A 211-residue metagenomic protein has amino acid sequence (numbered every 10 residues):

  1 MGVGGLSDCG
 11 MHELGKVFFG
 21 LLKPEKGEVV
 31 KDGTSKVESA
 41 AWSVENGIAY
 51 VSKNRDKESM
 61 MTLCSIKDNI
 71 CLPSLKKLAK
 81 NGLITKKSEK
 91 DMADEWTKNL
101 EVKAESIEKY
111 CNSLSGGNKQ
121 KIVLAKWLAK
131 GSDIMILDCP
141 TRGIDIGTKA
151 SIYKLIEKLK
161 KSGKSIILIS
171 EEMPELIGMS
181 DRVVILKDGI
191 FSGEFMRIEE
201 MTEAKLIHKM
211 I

Functional and structural regions predicted by a protein language model:
M1-I211: Glycine-rich phosphate-binding loops of nucleotide-dependent enzymes
